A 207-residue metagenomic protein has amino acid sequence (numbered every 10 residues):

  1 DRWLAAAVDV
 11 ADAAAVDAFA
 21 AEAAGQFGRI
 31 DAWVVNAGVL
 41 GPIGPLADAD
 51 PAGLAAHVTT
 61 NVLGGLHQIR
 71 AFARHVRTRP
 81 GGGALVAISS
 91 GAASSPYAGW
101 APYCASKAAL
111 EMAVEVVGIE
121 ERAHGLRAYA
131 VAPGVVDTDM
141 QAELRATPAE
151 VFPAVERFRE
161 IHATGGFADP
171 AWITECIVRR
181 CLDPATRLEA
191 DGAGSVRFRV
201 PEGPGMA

Functional and structural regions predicted by a protein language model:
A7-A18, P51: The beta1-alpha1 cofactor-binding region of Rossmann-like NAD(H)/NADP(H)-dependent oxidoreductases
D17, L40-A55, G99-P102: Conserved mid-core segment of classical short-chain dehydrogenase/reductases
I30-G38, N61, A87, Y129: Rossmann-fold scaffold of SDR-type NAD(P)-dependent oxidoreductases
A47-L66, L110: Catalytic Tyr-X3-Lys loop
I69, S106: Active-site helix of classical SDR
S90: Residue(s) in the substrate-gating loop at a strand-loop-helix junction that position the organic substrate next
S95, V116-L126: Active-site-adjacent segment of SDR/Rossmann-fold oxidoreductases
L126, A130-P133, T138, A149-A207: C-terminal helical subdomain
